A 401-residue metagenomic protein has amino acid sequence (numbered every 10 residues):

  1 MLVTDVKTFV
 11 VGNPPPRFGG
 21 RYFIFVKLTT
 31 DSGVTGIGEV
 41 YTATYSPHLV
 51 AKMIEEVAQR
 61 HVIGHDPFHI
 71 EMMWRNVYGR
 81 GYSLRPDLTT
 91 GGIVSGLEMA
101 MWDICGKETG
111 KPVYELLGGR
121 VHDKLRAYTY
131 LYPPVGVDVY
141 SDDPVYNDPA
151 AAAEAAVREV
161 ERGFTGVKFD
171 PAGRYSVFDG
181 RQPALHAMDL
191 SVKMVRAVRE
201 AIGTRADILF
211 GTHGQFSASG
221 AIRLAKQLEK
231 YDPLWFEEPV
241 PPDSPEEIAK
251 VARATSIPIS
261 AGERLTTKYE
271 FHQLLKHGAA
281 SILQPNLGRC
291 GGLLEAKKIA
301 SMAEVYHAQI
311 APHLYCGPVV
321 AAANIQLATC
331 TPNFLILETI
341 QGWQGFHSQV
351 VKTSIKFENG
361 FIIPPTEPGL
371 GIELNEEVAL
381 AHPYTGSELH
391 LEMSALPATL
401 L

Functional and structural regions predicted by a protein language model:
M1-I37, Y41-A43, G342-S348, A398-L401: Structured beta-strand/loop patches that form or line metal/cofactor-binding pockets in enzymes
V3, G33, A58, L97 (+8 more regions): Conserved, mostly hydrophobic/aromatic
T29, H48, E56, M72 (+5 more regions): Shared catalytic-loop signature of beta/alpha-barrel
T29-T109: Metal- or metallocofactor-binding catalytic centers and their adjacent structured scaffolds across diverse enzyme
E98-V135, R162-T165: Glycine-rich, aromatic-flanked loop segments that form ligand/cofactor-binding clefts across common enzyme folds
K124, Y128-K250, A254: Metal-dependent enolase-superfamily TIM-barrel catalytic cores that perform enediolate-based chemistry
V350-L401: C-terminal extensions of enzymes
